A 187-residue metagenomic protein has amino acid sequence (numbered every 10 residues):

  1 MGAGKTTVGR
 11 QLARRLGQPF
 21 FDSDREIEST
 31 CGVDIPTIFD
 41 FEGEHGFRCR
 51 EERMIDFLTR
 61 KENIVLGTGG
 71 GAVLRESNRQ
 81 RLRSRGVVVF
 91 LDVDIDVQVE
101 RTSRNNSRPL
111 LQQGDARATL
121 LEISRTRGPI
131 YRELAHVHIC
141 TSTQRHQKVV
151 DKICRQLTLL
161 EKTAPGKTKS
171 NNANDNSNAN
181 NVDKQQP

Functional and structural regions predicted by a protein language model:
G2: Walker A (P-loop) phosphate-binding loop of P-loop NTPases
T6: Walker A/P-loop
Q11, R15, K61, R125-P187: NTP-dependent small-molecule kinase module
D22-A72, E76-R83, R108, L121: ATP-dependent small-molecule kinase phosphotransfer cores that center on conserved nucleotide phosphate-binding segments
G70-A72, D94-D96, Q144: Short glycine-rich anion-binding loops that position phosphate/pyrophosphate groups of nucleotides and phosphorylated
S84-P129: A glycine- and Lys/Arg-enriched "phosphate-lid" helix/loop adjacent to the NTP-binding pocket of small-molecule kinases
